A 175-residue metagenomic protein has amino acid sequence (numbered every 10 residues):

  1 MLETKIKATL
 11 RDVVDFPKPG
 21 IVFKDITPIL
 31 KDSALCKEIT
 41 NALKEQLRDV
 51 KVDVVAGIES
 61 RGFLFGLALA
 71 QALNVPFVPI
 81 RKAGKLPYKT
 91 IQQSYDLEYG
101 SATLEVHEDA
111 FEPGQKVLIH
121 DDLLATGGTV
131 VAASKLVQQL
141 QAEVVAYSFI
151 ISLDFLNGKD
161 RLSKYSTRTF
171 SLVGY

Functional and structural regions predicted by a protein language model:
M1-Y175: PRPP-associated nucleotide enzymes
